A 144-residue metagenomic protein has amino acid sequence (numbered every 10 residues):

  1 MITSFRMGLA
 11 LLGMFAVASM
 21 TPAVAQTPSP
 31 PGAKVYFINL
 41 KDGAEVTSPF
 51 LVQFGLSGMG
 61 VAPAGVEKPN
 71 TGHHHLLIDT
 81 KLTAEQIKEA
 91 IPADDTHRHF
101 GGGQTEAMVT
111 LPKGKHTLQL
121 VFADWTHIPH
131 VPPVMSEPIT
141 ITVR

Functional and structural regions predicted by a protein language model:
M1-A10: Bacterial N-terminal signal peptides that target proteins for export
T27-T47: Short, compositionally biased P/S/T/A/G/V-rich stretches that sit at domain boundaries
A44-M59: Contiguous beta-strand segments within globular domains
S48, G72, P112-G114: A glycine-anchored, Pro-Gly-centered beta-turn/N-cap motif
G55-V66, I128: Short amphipathic, basic-aromatic surface patches that mediate peripheral association with negatively charged
V66-H74, M135: Short coil-to-beta strand junction motifs in C2/discoidin
T83-E85, A123-V131: Short acidic/polar inter-strand loop motif in beta-rich domains
A90-T117, V121-D124: Short, solvent-exposed, Trp/other aromatic-anchored flexible loops in extracytoplasmic proteins
